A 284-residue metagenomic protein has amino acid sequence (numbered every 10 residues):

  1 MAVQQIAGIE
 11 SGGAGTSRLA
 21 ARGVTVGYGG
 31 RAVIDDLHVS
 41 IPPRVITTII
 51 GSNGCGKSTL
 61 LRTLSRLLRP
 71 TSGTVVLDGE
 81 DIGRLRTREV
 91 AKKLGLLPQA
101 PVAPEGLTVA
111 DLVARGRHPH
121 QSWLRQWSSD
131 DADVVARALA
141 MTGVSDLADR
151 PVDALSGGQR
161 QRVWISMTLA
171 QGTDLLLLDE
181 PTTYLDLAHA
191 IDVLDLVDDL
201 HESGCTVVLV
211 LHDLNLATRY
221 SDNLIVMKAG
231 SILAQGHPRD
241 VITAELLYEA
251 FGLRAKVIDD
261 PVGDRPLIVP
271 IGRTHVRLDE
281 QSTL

Functional and structural regions predicted by a protein language model:
I50-S52: The feature captures the beta-strand-to-loop junction immediately N-terminal to the Walker
S65: Helix-to-loop junction immediately C-terminal to a conserved catalytic motif
G73-D81, V90: Conserved ABC transporter NBD signature motif
A114, S129-L147: Conserved ABC ATPase "signature" region
Q126, P151-L155: Conserved ABC ATPase signature
L176-E180: Catalytic Walker B motif of ABC-type/P-loop ATPase nucleotide-binding domains
A250-L284: ABC ATPase nucleotide-binding domains
